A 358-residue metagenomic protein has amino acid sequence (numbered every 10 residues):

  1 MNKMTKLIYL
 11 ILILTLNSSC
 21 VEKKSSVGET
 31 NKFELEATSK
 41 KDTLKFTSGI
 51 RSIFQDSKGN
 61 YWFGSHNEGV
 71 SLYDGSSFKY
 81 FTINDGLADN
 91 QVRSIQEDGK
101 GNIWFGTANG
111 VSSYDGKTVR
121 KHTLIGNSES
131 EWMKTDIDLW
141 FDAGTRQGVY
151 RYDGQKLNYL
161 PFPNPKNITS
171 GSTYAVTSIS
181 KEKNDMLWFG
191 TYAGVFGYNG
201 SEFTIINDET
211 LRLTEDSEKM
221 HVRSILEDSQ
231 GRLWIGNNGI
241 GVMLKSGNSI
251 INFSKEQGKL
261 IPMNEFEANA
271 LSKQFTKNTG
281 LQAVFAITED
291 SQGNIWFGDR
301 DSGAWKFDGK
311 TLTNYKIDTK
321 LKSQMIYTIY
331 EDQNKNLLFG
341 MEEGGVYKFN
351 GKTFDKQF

Functional and structural regions predicted by a protein language model:
N2-F358: Carboxylate-rich, polar loop motifs that coordinate divalent cations or form catalytic acidic clusters
